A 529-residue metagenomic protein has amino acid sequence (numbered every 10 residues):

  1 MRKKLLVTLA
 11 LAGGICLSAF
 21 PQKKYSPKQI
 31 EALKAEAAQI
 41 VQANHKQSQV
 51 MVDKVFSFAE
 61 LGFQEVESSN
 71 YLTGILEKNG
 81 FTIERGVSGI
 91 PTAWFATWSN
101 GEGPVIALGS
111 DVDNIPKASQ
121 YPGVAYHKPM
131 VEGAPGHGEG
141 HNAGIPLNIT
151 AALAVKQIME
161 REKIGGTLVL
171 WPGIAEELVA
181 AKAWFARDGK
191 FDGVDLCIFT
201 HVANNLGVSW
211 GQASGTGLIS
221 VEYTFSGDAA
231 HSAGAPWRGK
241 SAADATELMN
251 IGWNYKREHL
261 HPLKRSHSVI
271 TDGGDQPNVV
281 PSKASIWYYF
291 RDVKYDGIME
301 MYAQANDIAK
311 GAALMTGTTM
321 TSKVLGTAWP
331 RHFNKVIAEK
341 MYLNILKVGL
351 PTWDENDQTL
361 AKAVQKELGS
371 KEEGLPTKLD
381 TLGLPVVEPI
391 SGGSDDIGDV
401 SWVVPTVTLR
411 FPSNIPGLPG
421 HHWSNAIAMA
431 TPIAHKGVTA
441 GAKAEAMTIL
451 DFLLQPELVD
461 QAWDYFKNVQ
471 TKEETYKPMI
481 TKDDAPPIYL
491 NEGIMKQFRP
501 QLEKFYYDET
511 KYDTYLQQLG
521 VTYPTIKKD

Functional and structural regions predicted by a protein language model:
M1-K23: Bacterial Sec-dependent N-terminal signal peptides
K23-H137, P146-T167: Acidic/His- and Gly-rich active-site-bordering loop/insert found across diverse amide/peptide-bond hydrolases
Y25, A243, E247-D529: Metal-dependent amide/peptide-bond hydrolase catalytic core, centered on the "pita-bread" metallohydrolase fold
V41-S48, V52, F56-A59, G80 (+7 more regions): Sec/Tat-exported extracytoplasmic proteins
V55, L76, A96, L108 (+10 more regions): Divalent metal-coordination and catalytic microenvironments
R85-G86, E176, G211-G215, V387-G392: Short Gly/Pro-enriched turn/cap motifs at secondary-structure boundaries
D113-H127, S214-T224, N414-H422: Acidic-glycine-rich active-site phosphate/pyrophosphate-binding loop
H127-G136, N142-A143, M159-P281, R291 (+1 more regions): Histidine/acidic-residue-rich, glycine-tolerant segments that coordinate divalent metal ions
